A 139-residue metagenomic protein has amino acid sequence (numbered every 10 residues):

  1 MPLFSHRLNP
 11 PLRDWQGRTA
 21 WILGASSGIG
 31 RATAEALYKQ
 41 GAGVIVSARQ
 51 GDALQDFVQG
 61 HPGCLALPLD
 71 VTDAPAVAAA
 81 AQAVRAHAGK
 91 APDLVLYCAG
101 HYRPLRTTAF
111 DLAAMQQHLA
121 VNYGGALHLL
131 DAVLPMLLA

Functional and structural regions predicted by a protein language model:
M1-W21: Flexible N-terminal pre-Rossmann segment of NAD(P)-dependent oxidoreductases
S26-S27: Conserved glycine-rich cofactor-binding loop
Q40-D56: Conserved glycine-rich Rossmann-like NAD(P)H-binding loop of the short-chain dehydrogenase/reductase
G60-P75: Rossmann-fold cofactor-recognition segment
C98-R103: Conserved NAD(P)H cofactor-binding loop of Rossmann-fold oxidoreductase domains
R106-T107, D111-L119: Substrate-binding pocket helix/loop in short-chain dehydrogenase/reductase
L130-D131: A short, exposed helix-loop element centered on a Lys and neighboring polar residues
